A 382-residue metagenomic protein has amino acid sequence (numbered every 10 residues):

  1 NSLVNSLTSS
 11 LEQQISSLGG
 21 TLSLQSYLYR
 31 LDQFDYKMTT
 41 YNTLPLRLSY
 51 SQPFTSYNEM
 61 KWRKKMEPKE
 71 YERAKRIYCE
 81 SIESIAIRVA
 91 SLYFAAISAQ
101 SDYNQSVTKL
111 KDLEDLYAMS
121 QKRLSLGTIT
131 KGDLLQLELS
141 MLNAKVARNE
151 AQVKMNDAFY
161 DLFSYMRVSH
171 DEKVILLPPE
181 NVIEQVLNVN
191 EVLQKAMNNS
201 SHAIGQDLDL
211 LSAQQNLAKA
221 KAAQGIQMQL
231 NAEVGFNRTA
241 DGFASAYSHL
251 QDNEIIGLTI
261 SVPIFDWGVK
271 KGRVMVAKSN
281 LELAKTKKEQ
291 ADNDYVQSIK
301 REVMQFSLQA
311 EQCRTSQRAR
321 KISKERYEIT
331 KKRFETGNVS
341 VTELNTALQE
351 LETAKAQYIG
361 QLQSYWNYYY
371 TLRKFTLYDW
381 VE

Functional and structural regions predicted by a protein language model:
N1-L48, L176-V186, A218-K219, N231-V262 (+1 more regions): Small/polar, glycine/serine/threonine/aspartate-rich low-complexity segments that form flexible
S17-Y41, F54-I82, G132, Q136 (+4 more regions): Sec/SRP-type N-terminal targeting helices
K65-K69, K75-K195, Q305, Q309 (+3 more regions): Periplasmic alpha-helical coiled-coil/stalk elements that build and connect Gram-negative outer-membrane
S81, I85-S106, K122, S140 (+4 more regions): Amphipathic alpha-helical coiled-coil segments
D133-L134, V168-N231, E382: Amphipathic alpha-helical coiled-coil scaffold segments and their short linker/junction regions
T376-E382: Short cytosolic juxtamembrane segments of multi-pass membrane proteins
